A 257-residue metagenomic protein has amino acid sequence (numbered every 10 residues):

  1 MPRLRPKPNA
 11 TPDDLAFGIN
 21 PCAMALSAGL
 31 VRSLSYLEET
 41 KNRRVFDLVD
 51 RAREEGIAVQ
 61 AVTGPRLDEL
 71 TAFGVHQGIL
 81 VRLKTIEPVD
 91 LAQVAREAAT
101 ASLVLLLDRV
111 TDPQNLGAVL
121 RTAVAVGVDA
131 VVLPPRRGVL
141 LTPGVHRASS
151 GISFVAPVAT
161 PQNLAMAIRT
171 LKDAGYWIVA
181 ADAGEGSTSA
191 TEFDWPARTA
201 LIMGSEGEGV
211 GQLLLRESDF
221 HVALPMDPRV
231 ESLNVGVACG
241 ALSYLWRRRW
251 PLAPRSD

Functional and structural regions predicted by a protein language model:
M1-R96, R255-D257: N-terminal positively charged helical leader segments and presequences
G18, D108, N115, S232-N234: Active-site helix-initiating loop/hinge in glycosyltransferases
A23, A28, A125, G144-I152 (+1 more regions): Structured adenosyl-cofactor binding patch, chiefly the S-adenosyl-L-methionine
A23, L30, T40, D47 (+3 more regions): RNA substrate-binding interface of SAM-dependent RNA methyltransferases
Q77-L80, R147-I152, P196-T199: Short, hinge-like loop/turn segments at secondary-structure boundaries
T85-E87, R136-G138, G207: Short glycine-enriched loops at secondary-structure junctions
V179-V230, N234: Active-site/ligand-binding-proximal alpha/beta "capping" segment
